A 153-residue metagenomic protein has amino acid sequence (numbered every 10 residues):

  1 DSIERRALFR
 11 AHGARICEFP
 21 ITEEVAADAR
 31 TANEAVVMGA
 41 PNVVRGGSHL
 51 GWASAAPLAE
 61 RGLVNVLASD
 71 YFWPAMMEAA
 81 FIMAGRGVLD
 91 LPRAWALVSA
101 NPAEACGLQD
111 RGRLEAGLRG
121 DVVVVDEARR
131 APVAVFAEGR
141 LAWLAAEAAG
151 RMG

Functional and structural regions predicted by a protein language model:
D1, F19-P20, G39-P41, Y71 (+2 more regions): Fold-independent oxyanion-binding glycine-rich loops and adjacent beta-strand/coil segments at enzyme active sites
D1-V36, S48-L63: Histidine/acidic residue-rich metal-binding segments in metalloenzymes
F9, F19, Y71-F72, F81 (+1 more regions): Phenylalanine-focused residue identity feature
R15-I16, N65, D121, V133: Conserved acidic residues
V25, A75-M76, A131: Short phosphate-engaging motifs
A32-N42, G46-V125: His/Asp/Glu-enriched, well-ordered alpha-helical/loop segment that forms or immediately abuts the divalent-metal
L114-G153: C-terminal cap of metal-dependent C-N hydrolases
